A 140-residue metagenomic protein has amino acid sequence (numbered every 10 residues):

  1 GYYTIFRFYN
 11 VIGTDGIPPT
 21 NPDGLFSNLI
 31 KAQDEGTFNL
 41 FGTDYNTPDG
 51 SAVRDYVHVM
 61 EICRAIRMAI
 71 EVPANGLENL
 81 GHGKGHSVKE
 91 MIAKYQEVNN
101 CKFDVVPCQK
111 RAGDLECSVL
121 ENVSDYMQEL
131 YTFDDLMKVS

Functional and structural regions predicted by a protein language model:
G1-I17, T37-T43: Conserved beta-loop-beta element that borders a ligand/cofactor-binding pocket
Y2, L25, E129-T132: Hydrophobic alpha-helical segments and their boundary regions
G16-P19, R54: Heptad-repeat alpha-helical coiled-coil signaling segments
L25-F26, H58: C-terminal catalytic core of Y-nucleophile DNA break-rejoin enzymes
Q33-S140: C-terminal substrate-binding subdomain of Rossmann-fold SDR/epimerase-dehydratase oxidoreductases
